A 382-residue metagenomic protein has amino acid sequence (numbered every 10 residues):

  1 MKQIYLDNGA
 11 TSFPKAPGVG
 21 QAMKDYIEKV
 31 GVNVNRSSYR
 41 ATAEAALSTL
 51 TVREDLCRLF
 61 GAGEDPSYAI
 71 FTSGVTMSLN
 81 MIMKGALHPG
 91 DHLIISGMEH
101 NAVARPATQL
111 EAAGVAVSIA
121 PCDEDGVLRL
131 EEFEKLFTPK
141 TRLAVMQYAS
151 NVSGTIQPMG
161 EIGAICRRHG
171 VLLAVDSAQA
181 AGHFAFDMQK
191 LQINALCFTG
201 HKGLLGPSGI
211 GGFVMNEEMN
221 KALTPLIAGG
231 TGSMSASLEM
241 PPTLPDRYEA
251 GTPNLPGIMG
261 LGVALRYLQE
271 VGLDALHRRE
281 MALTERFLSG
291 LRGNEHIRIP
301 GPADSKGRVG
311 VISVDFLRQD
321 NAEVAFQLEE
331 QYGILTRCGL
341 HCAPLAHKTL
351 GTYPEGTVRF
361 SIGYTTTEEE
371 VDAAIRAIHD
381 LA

Functional and structural regions predicted by a protein language model:
M1-A382: Pyridoxal 5′-phosphate
